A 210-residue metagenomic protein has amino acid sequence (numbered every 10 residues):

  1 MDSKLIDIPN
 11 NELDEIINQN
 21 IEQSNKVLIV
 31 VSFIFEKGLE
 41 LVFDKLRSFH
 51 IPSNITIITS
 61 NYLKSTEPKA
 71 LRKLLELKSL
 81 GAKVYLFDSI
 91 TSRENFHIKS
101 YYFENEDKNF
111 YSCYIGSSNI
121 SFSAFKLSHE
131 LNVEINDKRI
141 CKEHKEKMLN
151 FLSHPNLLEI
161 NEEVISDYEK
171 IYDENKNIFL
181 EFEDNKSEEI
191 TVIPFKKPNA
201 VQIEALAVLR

Functional and structural regions predicted by a protein language model:
M1-V208: PLD/PLD-like phosphodiesterase catalytic module centered on the HKD motif
